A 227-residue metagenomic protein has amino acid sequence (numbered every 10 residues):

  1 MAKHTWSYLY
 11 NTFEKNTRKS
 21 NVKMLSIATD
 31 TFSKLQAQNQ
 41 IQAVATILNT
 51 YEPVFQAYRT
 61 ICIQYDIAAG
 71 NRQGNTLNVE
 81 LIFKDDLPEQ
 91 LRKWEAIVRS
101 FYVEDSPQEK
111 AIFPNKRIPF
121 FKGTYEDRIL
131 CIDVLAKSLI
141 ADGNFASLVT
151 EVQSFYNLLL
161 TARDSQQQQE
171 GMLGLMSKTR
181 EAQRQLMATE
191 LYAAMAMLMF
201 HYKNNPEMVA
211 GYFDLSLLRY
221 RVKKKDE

Functional and structural regions predicted by a protein language model:
M1-E227: Basic/polar low-complexity intrinsically disordered segments
